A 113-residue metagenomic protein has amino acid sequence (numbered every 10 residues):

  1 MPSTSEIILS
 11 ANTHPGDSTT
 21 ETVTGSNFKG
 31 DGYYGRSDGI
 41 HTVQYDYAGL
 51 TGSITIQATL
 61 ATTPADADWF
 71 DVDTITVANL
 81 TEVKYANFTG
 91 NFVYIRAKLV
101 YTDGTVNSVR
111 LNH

Functional and structural regions predicted by a protein language model:
M1-S37: Transition segment at domain starts
D31-D38, F70-H113: Beta-sandwich interaction modules
G39-V43: Structural beta-strand segments of beta-rich domains
Q44-D46, Q57, K98-V100: Residue-level recognition of well-ordered beta-strand positions that form the cores of beta-sheet-rich folds across
Y45, G49, T76: Polybasic, low-complexity nucleic-acid-binding and compaction segments
A48-S53, T102-D103: Short proline/glycine-enriched turn/loop motifs at strand-loop junctions of beta-rich domains
T51-D71, S108-N112: Short, surface-exposed beta-strand/strand-loop-strand elements in extracellular ectodomains
